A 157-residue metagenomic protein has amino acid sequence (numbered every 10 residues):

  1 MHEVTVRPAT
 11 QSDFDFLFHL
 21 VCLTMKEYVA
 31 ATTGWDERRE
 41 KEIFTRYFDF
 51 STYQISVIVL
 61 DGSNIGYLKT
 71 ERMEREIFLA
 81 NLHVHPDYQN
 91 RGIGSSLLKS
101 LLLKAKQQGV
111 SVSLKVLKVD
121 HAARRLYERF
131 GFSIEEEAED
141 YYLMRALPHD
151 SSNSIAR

Functional and structural regions predicted by a protein language model:
V4-H19, E135: A short beta-loop-alpha structural element at the N-terminal edge of CoA-dependent acyl/N-acetyltransferase catalytic
M25-R46: Conserved GNAT-fold acetyl-CoA-binding loop/helix
T45-V57: A short helix-loop-beta-strand connector motif used in the catalytic cores of GNAT acetyltransferases and, in some
V57, S63-E71, F78, H83: Conserved beta-strand in the GNAT
E71-A80, Q89, Q108, A138-D140: A conserved beta-turn-beta hairpin within the catalytic core of GNAT-like acetyltransferases that forms part
P86, L114-R124, D140-L147: Conserved beta-strand-loop-alpha-helix junction that forms the acyl-donor binding cleft
N90-L103, R125, R129: Conserved acetyl-CoA-binding loop-helix of GNAT-fold acetyltransferases
A105-V116: Conserved GNAT acetyl-CoA-binding A-motif
